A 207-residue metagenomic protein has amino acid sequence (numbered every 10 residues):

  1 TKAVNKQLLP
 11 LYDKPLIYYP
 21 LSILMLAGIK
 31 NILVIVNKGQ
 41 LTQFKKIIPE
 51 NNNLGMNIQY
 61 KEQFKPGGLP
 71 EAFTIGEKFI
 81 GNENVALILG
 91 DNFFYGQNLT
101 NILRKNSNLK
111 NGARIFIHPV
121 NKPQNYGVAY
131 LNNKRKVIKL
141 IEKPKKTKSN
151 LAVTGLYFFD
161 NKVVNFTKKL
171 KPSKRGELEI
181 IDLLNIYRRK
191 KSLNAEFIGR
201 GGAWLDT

Functional and structural regions predicted by a protein language model:
T1-L11: Mobile, glycine- and charge-enriched loop segments and immediately flanking short secondary-structure elements within
L8, A129-L131, A195: A structural signal for short hydrophobic beta-strand segments in well-ordered beta-sheet cores
L9-P10, K14-L89, F93-N101, N108: Conserved N-terminal catalytic core of the sugar/cofactor nucleotidyltransferase
V34, L87-I88, A113-F116, A195: Structural beta-sheet core signal
P49-G55, L131, I186-R188: Short, conserved catalytic or adaptor-binding loops enriched in Gly and charged residues
K61-Q63, F116, E196-G199: Conserved beta-strand termini and adjacent loop/short-helix elements that scaffold enzyme active sites in alpha/beta
G96-Q124: Conserved donor-nucleotide/metal-binding helix-loop-beta segment in metal-dependent transferases, i.e., the alpha-helix
T100, R104-S107, K136-T207: Catalytic-core segments of class I nucleotidyltransferases/pyrophosphorylases that form NMP-activated intermediates
